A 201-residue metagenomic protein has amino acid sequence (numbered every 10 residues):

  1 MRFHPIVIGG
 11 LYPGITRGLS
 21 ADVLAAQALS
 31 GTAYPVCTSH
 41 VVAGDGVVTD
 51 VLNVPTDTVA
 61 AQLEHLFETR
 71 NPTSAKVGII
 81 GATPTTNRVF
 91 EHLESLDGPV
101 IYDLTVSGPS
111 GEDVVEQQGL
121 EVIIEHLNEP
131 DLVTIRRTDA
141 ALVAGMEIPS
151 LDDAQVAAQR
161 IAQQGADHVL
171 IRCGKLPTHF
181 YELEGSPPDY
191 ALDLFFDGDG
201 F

Functional and structural regions predicted by a protein language model:
M1-V7, L19-P109: Conserved N-terminal subdomain of the carbohydrate kinase-like
F3, F67, F90, F180 (+2 more regions): Phenylalanine-focused residue identity feature
I6-G9, L194: Residues in well-ordered beta-strands of folded domains
L11, I80-A82, V106-G108, T138-A140 (+1 more regions): Short glycine-rich anion-binding loops that position phosphate/pyrophosphate groups of nucleotides and phosphorylated
Y12, G44, P55-D57, E116 (+1 more regions): Alpha-helix initiation/capping motif
P13-G18: Short N-terminal binding/cap micro-motifs at the start of the first secondary-structure element
S110-V114: Alpha-helical multi-pass membrane helix bundles of inner-membrane/thylakoid proteins, especially permease cores
V115-D199: Conserved phosphate/ATP/ADP-binding segment of small-molecule kinases
